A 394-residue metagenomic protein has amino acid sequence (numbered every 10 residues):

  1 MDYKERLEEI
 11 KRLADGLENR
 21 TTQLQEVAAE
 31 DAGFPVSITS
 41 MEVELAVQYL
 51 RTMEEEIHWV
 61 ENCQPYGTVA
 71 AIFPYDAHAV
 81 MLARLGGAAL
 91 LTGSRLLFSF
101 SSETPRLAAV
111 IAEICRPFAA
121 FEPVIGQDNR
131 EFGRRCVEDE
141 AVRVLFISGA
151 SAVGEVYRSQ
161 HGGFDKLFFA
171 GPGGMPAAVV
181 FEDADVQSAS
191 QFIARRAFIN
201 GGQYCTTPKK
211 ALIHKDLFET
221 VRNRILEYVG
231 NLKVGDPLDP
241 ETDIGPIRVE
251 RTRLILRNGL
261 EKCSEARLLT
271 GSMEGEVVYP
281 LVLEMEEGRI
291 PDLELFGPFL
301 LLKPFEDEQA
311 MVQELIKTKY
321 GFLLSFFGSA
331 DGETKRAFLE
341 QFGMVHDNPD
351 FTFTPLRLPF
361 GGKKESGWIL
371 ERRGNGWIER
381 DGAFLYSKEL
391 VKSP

Functional and structural regions predicted by a protein language model:
M1-Y66, A88: N-terminal Rossmann-like NAD(P)+-binding subdomain of aldehyde/semialdehyde dehydrogenases
Y3-I10, A70, F100, A112 (+2 more regions): Conserved C-terminal structural/oligomerization subdomain of aldehyde/semialdehyde dehydrogenase
Y3-K4, T21, N129-R130, V186 (+4 more regions): Residues at or immediately preceding the N-termini of alpha-helices
R6, A28, G93, L145 (+5 more regions): Residue-level signal for inorganic ion chemistry
L50, A108-I111, C136, Y157 (+3 more regions): Hydrophobic packing residues within well-ordered alpha-helices of enzyme cores
E55-S188: Rossmann-like NAD(P) dinucleotide-binding subdomain of oxidoreductase/dehydrogenase enzymes
P117, V153-M285, D347: ALDH superfamily catalytic-core signature
D139, G171-G174, Y204-T206, P240 (+2 more regions): Short glycine-enriched loop/turn motifs at secondary-structure junctions
